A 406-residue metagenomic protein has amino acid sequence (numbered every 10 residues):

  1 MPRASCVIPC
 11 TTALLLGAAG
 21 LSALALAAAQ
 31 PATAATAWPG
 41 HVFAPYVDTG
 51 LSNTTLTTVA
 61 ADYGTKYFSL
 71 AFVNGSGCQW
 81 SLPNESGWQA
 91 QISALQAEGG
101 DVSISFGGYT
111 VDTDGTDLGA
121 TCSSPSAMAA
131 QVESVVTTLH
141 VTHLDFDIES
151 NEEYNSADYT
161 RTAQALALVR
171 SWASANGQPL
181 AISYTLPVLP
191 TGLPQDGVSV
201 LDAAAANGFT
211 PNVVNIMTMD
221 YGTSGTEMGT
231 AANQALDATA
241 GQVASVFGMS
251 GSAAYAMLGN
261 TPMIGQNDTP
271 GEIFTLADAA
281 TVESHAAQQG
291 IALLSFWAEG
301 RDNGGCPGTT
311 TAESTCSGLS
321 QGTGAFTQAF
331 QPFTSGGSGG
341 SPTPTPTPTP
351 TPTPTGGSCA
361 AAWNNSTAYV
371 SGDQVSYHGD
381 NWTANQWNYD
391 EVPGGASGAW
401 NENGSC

Functional and structural regions predicted by a protein language model:
M1-A34: Secretory targeting and sorting signals
G20-A23, P307-P350, G398-C406: A recurrent domain-boundary module in secreted/ectodomain proteins
A35-I216, D220-V246, A253-G259, G265-D278 (+2 more regions): Chitinase-like catalytic core of GlcNAc-active glycosidases
G50, V73-S76, T110, G265 (+4 more regions): Acidic glycine-/aspartate-rich tracts in secreted/extracellular proteins
G259-P262, L293-A298: Conserved active-site loop/cleft motifs that coordinate metal ions or position small ligands
E272-A292: Short, low-complexity, polybasic intrinsically disordered segments
S341-C406: Tryptophan-rich substrate-binding surfaces of secreted polymer-degrading and adhesive proteins
